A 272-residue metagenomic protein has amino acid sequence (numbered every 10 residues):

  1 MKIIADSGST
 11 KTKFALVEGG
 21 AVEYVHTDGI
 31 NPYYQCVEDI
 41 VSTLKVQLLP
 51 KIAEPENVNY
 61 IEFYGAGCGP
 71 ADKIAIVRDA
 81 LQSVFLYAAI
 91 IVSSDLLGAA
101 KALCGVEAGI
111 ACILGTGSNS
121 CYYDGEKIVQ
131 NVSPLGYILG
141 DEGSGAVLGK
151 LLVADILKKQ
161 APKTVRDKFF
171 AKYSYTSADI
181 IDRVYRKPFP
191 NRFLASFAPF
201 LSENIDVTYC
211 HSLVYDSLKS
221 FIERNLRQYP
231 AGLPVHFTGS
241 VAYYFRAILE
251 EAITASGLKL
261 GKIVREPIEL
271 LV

Functional and structural regions predicted by a protein language model:
M1-Y60, A80, L103-I110, V153-V272: ATP-binding/phosphotransfer module of carbohydrate and carboxylate kinases, centering on a glycine-rich
T10, A66-C68, T116-N119, A242: Short glycine-rich anion-binding loops that position phosphate/pyrophosphate groups of nucleotides and phosphorylated
I30, A66-C68, L135, S240: Short strand-loop junctions, especially beta-strand C-caps/beta-turns that link beta-sheets to coils or alpha-helices
Q35, Y64-C68, D72: Alpha-helical substrate-recognition element adjacent to the catalytic core
A66, E142-G145, P190, A242: Short beta->alpha junction loops/turns
G69-T164: Phosphate-binding/catalytic loop of phosphoryl-transfer enzymes
